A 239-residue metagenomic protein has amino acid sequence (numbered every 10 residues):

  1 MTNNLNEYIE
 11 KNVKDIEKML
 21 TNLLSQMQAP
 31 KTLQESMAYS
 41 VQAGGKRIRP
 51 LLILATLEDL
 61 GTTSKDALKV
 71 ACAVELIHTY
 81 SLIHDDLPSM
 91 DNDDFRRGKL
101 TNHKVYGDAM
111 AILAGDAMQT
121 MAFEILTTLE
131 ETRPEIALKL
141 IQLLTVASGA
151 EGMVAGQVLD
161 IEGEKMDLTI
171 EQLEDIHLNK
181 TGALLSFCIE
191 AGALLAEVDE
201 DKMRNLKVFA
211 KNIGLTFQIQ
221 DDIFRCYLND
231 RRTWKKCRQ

Functional and structural regions predicted by a protein language model:
M1-N3: N-terminal, positively charged, Ser/Thr/Ala/Gly-biased leader segments that form transit/presequence-like amphipathic
E10, K14, T21-Q239: Mg2+-dependent prenyl diphosphate-binding active-site environment of isoprenoid biosynthetic enzymes
